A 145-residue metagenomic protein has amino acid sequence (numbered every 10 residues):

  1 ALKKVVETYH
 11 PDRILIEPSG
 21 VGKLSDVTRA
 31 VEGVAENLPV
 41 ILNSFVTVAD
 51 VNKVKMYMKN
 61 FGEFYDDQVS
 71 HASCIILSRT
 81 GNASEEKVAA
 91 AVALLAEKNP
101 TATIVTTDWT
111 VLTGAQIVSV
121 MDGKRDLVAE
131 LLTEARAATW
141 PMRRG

Functional and structural regions predicted by a protein language model:
A1-M58: Nucleotide-state-sensitive switch-loop elements of NTP-binding domains
G20-K23, V51-K55, T80-S84, W109-T113: Conserved nucleotide-binding/hydrolysis micro-motifs of P-loop NTPases
A35, I76-T80: Short amphipathic alpha-helical interaction patches enriched in hydrophobic/aromatic residues with interspersed Lys/Arg
F45, I75-I76: Short, well-ordered beta-strand core segments
N60-E63: Charged helix-capping and loop-helix junction motifs
D67, H71-C74, N82-G145: C-terminal accessory "lid"/substrate-recognition subdomains
